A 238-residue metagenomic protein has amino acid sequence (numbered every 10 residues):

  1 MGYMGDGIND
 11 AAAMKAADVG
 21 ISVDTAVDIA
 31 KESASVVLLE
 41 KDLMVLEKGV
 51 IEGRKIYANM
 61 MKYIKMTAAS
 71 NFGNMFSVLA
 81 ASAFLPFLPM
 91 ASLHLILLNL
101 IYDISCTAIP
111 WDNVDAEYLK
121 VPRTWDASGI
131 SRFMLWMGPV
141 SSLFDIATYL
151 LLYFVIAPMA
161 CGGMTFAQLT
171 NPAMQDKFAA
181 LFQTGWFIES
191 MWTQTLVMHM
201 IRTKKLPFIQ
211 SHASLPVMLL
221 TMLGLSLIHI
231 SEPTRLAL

Functional and structural regions predicted by a protein language model:
M1-Y3, G7, A17, S22-K205: Membrane-embedded transport module
A11: Conserved acid/base catalytic micro-environments in cytosolic active-site loops
M14: Cytosolic ligand/metal-binding cores
V197, V217-I228: Hydrophobic alpha-helical membrane segments
Q210-M218: Cytoplasmic-side transmembrane-helix entry/capping segments in multi-pass membrane proteins
I228-L238: Single conserved hydrophobic/aromatic residue that forms the stacking wall/gate of nucleotide- or nucleobase-binding
